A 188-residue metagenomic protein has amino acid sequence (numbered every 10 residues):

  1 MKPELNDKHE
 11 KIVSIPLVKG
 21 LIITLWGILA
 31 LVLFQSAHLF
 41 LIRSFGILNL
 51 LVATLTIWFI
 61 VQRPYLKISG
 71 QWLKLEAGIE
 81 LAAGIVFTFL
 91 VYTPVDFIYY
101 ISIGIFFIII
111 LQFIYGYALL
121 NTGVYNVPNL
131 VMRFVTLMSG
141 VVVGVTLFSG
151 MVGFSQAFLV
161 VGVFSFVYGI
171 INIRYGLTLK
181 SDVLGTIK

Functional and structural regions predicted by a protein language model:
M1-W58, L177-K188: N-terminal topogenic module of multi-pass integral membrane proteins
P3-E4, T54-K67, F113-N121, N172-L179: C-terminal ends of transmembrane helices
D7-L21, P64-A77, L120-L137, S155-A157 (+1 more regions): Cytoplasm-facing juxtamembrane segments at the starts of transmembrane helices in multi-pass membrane proteins
I22-L29, L48-L55, I79-V86, G104-Y115 (+2 more regions): Membrane-embedded alpha-helical transmembrane segments of multi-pass integral membrane proteins
A37-L51, V95-F107, F158-V163: Structural signature of hydrophobic alpha-helical transmembrane segments
A83-R133: Membrane-proximal helix-loop-helix units in multi-pass membrane proteins
A83-T93, L137-F154: Hydrophobic alpha-helical transmembrane segments in multi-pass integral membrane proteins
V143-K188: Hydrophobic secondary-structure block in the mid-to-C-terminal portion of proteins
